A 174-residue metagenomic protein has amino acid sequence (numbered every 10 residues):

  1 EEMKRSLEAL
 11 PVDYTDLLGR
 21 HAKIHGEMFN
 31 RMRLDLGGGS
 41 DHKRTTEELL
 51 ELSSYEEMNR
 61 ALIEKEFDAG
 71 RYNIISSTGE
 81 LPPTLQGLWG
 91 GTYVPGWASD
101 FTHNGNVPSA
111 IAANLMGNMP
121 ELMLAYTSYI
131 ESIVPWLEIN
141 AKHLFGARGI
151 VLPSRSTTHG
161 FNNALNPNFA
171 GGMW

Functional and structural regions predicted by a protein language model:
E1-F101, M119-N140: Acidic/polar, glycine-enriched structural segments that form the non-catalytic walls/loops of the carbohydrate-binding
G96-W174: Aromatic-rich carbohydrate-recognition surfaces in CAZymes
